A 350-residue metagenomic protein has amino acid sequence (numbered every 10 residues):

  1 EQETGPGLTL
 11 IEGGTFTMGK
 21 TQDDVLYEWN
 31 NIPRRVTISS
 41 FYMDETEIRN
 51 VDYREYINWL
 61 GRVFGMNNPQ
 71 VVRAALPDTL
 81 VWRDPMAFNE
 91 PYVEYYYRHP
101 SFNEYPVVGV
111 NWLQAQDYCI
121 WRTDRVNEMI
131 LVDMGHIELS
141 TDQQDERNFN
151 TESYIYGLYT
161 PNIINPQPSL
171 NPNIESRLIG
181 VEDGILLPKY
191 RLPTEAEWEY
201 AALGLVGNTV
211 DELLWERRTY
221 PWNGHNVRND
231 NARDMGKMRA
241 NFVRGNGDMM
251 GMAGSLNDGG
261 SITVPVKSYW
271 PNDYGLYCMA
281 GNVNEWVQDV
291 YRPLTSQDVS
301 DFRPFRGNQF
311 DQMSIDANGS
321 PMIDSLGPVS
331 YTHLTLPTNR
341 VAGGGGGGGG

Functional and structural regions predicted by a protein language model:
Q2-Y92, N103-V126, G281: A short glycine-rich, aromatic-capped structural motif
L10, Y42, V108-G109, R191-L192 (+3 more regions): Structural recognition of the beta-strand scaffold that forms the well-ordered cores of secreted hydrolase catalytic
P91, F102-R233: Short, well-ordered surface patches within globular domains
I174-G184, R233-Y277: Short, well-ordered junction/capping motifs at the entry into regular secondary structure
V287-Y291: Short beta->alpha transition motifs characteristic of CBS
P293-F302: A short, polar/charged loop-to-alpha-helix boundary motif
T332-T338: Conserved small/polar residues in nucleotide/adenosyl-binding loops
A342-G349: Hydrophobic alpha-helical segments, chiefly the membrane-spanning helices and signal/signal-anchor peptides
